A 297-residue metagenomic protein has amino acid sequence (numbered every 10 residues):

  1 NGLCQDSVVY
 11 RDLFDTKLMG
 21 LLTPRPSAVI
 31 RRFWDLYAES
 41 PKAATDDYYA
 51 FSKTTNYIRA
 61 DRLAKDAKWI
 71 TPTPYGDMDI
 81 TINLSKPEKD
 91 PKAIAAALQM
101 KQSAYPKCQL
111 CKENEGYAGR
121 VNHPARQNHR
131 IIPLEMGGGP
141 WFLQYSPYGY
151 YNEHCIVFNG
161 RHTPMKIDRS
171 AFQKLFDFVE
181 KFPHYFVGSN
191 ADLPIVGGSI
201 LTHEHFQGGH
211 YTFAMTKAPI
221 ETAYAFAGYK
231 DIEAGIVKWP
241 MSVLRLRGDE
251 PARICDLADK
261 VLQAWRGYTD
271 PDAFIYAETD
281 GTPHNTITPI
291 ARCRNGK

Functional and structural regions predicted by a protein language model:
N1-P164, K238-P240, C255-A258, A264-K297: Active-site microenvironments that recognize anionic phosphate/pyrophosphate groups
I82-K86, P147-G149, R161-H162, A191-L193 (+2 more regions): Short, flexible loop/turn elements at secondary-structure junctions
N128-R130, G160-V187: Helical scaffold of the NTase/Pol beta-like nucleotidyltransferase catalytic core
W141-P147, A171, L175-V179, A225-I232: Structured alpha-helical segments in the cores of large, soluble enzyme domains
C155, S199-T202: Short glycine/proline-enriched turns and hinge-like loops at secondary-structure junctions
K166, H184-V187, L193-S199, H210-K297: Conserved His + Asp/Glu catalytic blocks
